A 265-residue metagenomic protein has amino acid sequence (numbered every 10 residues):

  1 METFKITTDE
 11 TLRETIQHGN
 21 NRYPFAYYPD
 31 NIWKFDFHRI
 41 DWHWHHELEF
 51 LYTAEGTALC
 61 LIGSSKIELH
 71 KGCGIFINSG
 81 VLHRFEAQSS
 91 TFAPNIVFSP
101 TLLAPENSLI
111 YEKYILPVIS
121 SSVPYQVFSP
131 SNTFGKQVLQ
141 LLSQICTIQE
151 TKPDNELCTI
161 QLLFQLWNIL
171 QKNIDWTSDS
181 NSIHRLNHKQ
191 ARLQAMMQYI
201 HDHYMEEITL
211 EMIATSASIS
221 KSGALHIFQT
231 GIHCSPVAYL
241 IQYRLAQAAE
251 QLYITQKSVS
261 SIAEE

Functional and structural regions predicted by a protein language model:
M1-H70, G74, A87, E112 (+1 more regions): Generic protein-terminus/edge-of-domain signal
K34-F35, W176-H184, S220, T230-I232: Short, Lys/Arg-enriched N-terminal segment that forms or immediately precedes the first helix of a structured domain
F37-W44, E86-Q88, E106-N107, N155 (+1 more regions): Short histidine-centered beta-strand/loop micro-motifs that create catalytic or ligand/metal-coordination sites
G80-L103, S108-I110: Ligand-binding loop in jelly-roll beta-barrel domains
Y111-Q165, I169, Q198: Amphipathic alpha-helical segments enriched in hydrophobic/aromatic residues interleaved with Lys/Arg
D154-L157, A191, S222, K257: Conserved catalytic/ATP-binding subdomain
F164-N181: Linker/hinge segments immediately adjacent to helix-turn-helix/homeobox DNA-binding domains
Q194, Q198, D202, E207-S220 (+1 more regions): Terminal helix-turn-helix DNA-binding modules in bacterial transcription factors
